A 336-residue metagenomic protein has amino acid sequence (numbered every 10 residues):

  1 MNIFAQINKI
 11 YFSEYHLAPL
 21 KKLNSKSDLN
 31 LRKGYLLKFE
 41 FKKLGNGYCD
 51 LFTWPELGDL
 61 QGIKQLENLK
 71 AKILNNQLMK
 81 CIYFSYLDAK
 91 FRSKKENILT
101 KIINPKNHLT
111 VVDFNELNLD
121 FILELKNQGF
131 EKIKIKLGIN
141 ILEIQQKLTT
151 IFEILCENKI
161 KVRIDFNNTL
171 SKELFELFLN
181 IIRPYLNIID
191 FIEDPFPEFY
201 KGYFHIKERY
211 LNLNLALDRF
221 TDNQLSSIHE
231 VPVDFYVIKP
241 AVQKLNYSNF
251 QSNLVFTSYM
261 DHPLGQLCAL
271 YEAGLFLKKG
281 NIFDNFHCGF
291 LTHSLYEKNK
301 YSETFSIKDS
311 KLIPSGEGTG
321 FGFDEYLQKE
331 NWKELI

Functional and structural regions predicted by a protein language model:
M1-V162, N167-E176, N180-R183, Y301-I336: N-terminal capping/lid subdomain adjacent to the active-site entrance of alpha/beta enzymes
F4, N127, P184-L186, R209 (+1 more regions): Alpha-helix termination/capping residues and helix-transition junctions
G47-C49, I103-D113, E131-I135, I160-F166 (+5 more regions): Hydrophobic faces of well-ordered beta-strands that scaffold small-molecule active sites in alpha/beta enzyme cores
I63-K72, F199-H205, R209-L215, R219-F321 (+1 more regions): Shared catalytic-loop signature of beta/alpha-barrel
L117, I139-L155, L170-L174, F196-R209 (+2 more regions): Active-site-adjacent beta->alpha loops and helix N-cap segments on the catalytic face of soluble alpha/beta enzymes
Q128-G129, N158, I188, P232 (+2 more regions): Structured helix-beta-strand junction loops
I154-I160, R183-I188, E208-N212, K278-N281: Short helix-capping segments at alpha-helix termini
N167-K201, N214: Acidic, glycine-rich loop-and-beta core segments that form the ion-binding/anion-interacting portion of active sites
